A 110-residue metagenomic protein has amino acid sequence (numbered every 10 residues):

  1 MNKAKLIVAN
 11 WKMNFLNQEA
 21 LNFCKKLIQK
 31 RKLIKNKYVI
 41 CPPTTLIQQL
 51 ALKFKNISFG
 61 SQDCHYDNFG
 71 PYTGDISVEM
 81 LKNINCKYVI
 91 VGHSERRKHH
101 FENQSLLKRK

Functional and structural regions predicted by a protein language model:
M1-K110: Active-site loop-to-helix "anion-binding N-cap" substructures in soluble metabolic enzymes
